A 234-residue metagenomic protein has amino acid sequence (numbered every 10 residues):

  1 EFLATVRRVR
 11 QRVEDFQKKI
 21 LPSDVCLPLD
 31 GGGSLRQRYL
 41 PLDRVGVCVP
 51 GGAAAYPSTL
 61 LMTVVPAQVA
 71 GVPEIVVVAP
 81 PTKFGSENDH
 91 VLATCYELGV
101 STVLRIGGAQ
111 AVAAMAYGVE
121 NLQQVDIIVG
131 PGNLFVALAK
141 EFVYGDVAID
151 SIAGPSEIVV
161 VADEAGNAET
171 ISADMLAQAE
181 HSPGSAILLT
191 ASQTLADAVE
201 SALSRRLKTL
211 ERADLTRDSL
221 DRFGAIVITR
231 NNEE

Functional and structural regions predicted by a protein language model:
E1-D43: N-terminal Rossmann-like NAD(P)+-binding subdomain of aldehyde/semialdehyde dehydrogenases
D15, N88-G99: N-terminal small/polar loop signature for handling phosphorylated ligands or for N-terminal nucleophile
L27-A93: Conserved small-residue-rich beta-alpha loop and adjacent elements that most often cradle the phosphate/pyrophosphate
G31-G32, T82-S86, I106-A114, N232-E234: Short acidic loop-to-helix transition motifs that present clustered carboxylates
A79-T82, G108, N133, E164-G166 (+2 more regions): Short, ordered loop/turn segments at secondary-structure junctions
E97-A186: Conserved NAD(P)+-binding/catalytic subdomain of aldehyde/semialdehyde dehydrogenases
G184-E234: NAD(P)-dependent aldehyde/semialdehyde dehydrogenase
